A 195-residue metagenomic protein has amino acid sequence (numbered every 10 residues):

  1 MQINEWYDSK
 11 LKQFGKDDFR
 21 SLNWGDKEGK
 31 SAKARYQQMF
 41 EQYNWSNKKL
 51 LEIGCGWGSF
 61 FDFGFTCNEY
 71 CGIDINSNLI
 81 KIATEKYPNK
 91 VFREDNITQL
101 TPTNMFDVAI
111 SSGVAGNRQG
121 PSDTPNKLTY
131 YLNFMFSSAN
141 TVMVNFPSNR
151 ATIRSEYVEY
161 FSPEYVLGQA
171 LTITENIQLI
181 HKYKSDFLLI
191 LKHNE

Functional and structural regions predicted by a protein language model:
M1-Q42: Conserved class I S-adenosyl-L-methionine
N47-G56: Conserved class I S-adenosyl-L-methionine
W57-T98: Class I SAM-dependent methyltransferase SAM/SAH-binding core
Q99-N104: Short conserved loop adjoining the S-adenosyl-L-methionine
I110-S112: A conserved beta-strand element that flanks and buttresses the S-adenosyl-L-methionine
R118-F134: A short, conserved alpha-helix within the catalytic core of class I
S138-S148: Conserved beta-strand signature within the Rossmann-like core of class I S-adenosyl-L-methionine
Y157-T174: Short alpha-helix
